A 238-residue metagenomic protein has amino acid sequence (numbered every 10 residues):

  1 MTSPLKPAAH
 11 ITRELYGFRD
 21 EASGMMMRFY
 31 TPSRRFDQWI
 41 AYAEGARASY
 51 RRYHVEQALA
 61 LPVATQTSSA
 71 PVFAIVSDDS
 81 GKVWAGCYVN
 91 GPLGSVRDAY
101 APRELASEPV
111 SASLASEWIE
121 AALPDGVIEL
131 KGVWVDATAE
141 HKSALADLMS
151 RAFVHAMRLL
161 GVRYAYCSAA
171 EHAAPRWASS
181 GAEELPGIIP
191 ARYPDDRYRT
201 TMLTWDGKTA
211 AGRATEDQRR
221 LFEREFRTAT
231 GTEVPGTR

Functional and structural regions predicted by a protein language model:
M1-V55, V133-A137, R158-R238: Terminal substrate-recognition subdomain of acyl/acetyltransferases
R47-A70: Short, basic/aromatic recognition patches
L59-T65, F73, S116-I119, I188-A191: Catalytic micro-motifs at enzyme active sites that drive phosphoryl/nucleotidyl and oxygen chemistry
A64-I75, G94-D98: A short helix-loop-beta-strand connector motif used in the catalytic cores of GNAT acetyltransferases and, in some
A70-A74, G126, R197-L203: Short beta-strand micro-motifs in enzyme catalytic cores
P71-V89: Conserved beta-hairpin
Y88-W134: Conserved acyl-donor/pantetheine-binding loop and adjacent beta-alpha core of acyl/acetyltransferases and related
H141-H155: Conserved acetyl-CoA-binding loop-helix of GNAT-fold acetyltransferases
